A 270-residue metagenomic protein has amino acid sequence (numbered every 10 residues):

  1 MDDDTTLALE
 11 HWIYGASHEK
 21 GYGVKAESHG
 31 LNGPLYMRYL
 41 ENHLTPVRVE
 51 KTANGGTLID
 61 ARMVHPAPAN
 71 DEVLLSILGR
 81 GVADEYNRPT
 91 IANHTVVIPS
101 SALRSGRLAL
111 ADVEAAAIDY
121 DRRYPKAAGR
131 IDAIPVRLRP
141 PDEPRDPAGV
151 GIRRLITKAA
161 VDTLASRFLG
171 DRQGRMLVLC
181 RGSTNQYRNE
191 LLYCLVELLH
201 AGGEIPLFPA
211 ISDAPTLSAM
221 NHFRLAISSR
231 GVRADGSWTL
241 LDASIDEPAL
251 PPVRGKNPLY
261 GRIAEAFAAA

Functional and structural regions predicted by a protein language model:
M1-V150, L207, T216, F223 (+1 more regions): Extended, helix-rich scaffolding/adaptor regions
A102-R107, R122, H200, F208 (+4 more regions): An almost-null, non-specific background feature that weakly reflects generic protein context rather than any particular
A133-S228: Extended amphipathic alpha-helical scaffold segments
A219-A270: Intrinsically disordered, low-complexity terminal tails enriched in acidic/polar residues
